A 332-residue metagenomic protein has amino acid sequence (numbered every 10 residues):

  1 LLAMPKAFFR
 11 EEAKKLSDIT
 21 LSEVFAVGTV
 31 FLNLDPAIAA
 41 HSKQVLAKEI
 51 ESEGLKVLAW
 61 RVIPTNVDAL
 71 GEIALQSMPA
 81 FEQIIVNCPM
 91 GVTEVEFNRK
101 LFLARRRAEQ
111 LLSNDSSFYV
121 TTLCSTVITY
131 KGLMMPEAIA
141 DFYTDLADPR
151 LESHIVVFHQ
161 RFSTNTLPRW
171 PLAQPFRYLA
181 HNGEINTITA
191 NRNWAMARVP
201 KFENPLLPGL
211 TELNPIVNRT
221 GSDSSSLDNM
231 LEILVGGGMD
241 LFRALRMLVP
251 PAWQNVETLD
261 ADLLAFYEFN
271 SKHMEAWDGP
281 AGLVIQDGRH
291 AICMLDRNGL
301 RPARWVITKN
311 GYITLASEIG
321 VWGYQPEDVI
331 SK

Functional and structural regions predicted by a protein language model:
L1-K332: Conserved short alpha-helical segments that host acidic/polar catalytic motifs at enzyme active sites
